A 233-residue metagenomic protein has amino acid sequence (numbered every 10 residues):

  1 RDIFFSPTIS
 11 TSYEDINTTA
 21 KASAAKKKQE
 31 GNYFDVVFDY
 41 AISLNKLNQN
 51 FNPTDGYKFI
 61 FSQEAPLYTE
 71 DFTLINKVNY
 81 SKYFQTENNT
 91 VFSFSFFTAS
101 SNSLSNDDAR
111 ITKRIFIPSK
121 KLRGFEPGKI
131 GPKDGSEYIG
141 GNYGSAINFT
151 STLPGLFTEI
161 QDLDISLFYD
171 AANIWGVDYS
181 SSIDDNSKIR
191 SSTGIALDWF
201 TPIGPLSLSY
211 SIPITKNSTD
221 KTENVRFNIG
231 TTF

Functional and structural regions predicted by a protein language model:
D2-F5, T18, I195: C-terminal structured domain segments across diverse proteins
I3, S166, T231-F233: Flexible, glycine-rich linker and terminal segments associated with outer-membrane beta-barrel/transport systems
F4-S6, F51, V91-S93, P205-S207: Membrane-spanning beta-strand positions in outer-membrane beta-barrel proteins
I9, F34-Y40, L163, T193-I195 (+1 more regions): One face of beta-strands
D15-L163, L167-V177, S182, T219 (+1 more regions): C-terminal outer-membrane beta-barrel translocator/porin domains of Gram-negative envelope proteins and their
D39, L197-G204, T222-F233: Outer-membrane beta-barrel "beta-signal"
T152, L156-E159, I174, D178 (+3 more regions): Hydrophobic alpha-helical segments
S181-S207, I214-S218: C-terminal structured "cap/appendage" subdomains that terminate the fold
